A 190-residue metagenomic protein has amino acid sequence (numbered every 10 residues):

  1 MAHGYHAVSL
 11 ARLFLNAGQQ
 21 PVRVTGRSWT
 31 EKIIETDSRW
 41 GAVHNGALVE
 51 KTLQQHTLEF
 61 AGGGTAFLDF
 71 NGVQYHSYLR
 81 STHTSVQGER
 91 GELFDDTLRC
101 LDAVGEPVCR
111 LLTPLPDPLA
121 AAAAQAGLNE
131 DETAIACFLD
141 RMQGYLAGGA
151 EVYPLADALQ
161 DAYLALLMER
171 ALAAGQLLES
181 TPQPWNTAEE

Functional and structural regions predicted by a protein language model:
M1-L79: Rossmann-like dinucleotide-binding domain that binds NAD(P)(H)
H3-H6, A134, Q160: A generic structural signal for residues located within well-ordered alpha-helices of large catalytic or ligand-binding
L13-P21, E92-L93, Y145, A165-A171: Phosphate/oxyanion-binding loops and surfaces in catalytic or ligand/nucleic-acid-binding neighborhoods
S38-W40, P107, P114, E169-R170 (+1 more regions): Short alpha-helix boundary/capping motifs
G41-V43, Q87-E89, L115-P116, A173-T181: Juxtamembrane/interface motifs at transmembrane-helix termini
G46-L53, E59-C137, P154: NAD(P)-dinucleotide binding in Rossmann-like oxidoreductases
C137-E190: C-terminal helix-rich "cap/oligomerization" subdomain common to oxidoreductases
